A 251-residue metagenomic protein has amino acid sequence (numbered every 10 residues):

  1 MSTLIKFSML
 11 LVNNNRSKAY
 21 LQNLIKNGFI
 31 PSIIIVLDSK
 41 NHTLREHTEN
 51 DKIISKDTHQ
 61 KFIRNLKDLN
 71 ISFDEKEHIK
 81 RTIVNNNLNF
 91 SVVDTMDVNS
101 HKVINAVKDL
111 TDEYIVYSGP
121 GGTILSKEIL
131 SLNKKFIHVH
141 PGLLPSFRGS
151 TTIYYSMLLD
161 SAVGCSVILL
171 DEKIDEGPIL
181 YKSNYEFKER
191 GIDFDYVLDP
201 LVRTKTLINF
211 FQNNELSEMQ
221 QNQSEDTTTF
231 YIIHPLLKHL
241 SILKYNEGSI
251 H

Functional and structural regions predicted by a protein language model:
S2-H251: One-carbon transfer enzymes
